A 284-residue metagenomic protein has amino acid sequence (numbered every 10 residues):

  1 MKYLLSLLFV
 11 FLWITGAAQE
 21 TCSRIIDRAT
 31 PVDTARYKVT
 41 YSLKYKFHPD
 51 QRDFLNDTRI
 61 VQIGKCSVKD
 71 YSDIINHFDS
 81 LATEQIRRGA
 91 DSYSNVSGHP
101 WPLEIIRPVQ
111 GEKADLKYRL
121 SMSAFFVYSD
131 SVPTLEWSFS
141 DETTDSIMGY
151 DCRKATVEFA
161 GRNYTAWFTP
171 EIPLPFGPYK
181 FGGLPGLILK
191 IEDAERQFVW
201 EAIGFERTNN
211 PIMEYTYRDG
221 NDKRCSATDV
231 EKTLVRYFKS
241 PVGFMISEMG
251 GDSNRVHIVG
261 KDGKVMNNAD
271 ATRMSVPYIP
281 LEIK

Functional and structural regions predicted by a protein language model:
M1-D27: Bacterial Sec-dependent N-terminal signal peptides
F9-F11, E142, Y179, V256: Exposed boundary/loop context
W13, V61, S146, K180-G183 (+1 more regions): Generic detector of intrinsically disordered, low-complexity, polar/charged segments
Q19-E136, E142-T144, D151, T165 (+1 more regions): Extracellular or lumenal secretory-pathway regions
S140-I147, K154, F176-P178: Short helix-to-loop capping/linker segments positioned immediately adjacent to catalytic or ligand/cofactor-binding
I147-M148, F159: Structural motif
A155-Y217: Gly/Pro-enriched, hydrophobic low-complexity segments that function as extracytoplasmic propeptides/linkers
